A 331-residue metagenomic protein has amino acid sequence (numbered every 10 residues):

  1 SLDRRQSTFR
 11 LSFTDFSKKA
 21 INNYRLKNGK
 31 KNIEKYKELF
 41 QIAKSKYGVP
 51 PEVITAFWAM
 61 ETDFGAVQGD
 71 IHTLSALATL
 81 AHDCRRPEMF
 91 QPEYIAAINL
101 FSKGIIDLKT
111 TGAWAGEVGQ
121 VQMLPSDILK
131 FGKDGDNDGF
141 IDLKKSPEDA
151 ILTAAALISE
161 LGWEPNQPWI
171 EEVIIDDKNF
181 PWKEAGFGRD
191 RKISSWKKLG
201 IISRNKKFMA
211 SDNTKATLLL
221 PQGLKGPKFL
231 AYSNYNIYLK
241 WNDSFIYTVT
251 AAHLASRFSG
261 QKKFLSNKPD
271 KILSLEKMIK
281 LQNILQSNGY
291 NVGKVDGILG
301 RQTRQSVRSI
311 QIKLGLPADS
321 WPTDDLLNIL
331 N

Functional and structural regions predicted by a protein language model:
S1-K215, G226-L230, Y235-T250, L254-A255 (+4 more regions): Catalytic glycan-binding domains that act on GlcNAc-containing polysaccharides
Q41, I279, N283: Residues within the helices of the helix-turn-helix
A252-A255, Q282, R308: Generic hydrophobic alpha-helical scaffold/packing signal
K271-M278, Q286-L330: Short acidic, glycine/serine/threonine-rich helix-capping segments at coil-helix boundaries
